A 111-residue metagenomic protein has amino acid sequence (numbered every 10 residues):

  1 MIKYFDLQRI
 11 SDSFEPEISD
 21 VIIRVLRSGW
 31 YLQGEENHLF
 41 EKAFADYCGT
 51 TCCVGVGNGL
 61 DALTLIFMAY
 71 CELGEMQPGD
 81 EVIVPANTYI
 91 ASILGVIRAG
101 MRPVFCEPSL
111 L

Functional and structural regions predicted by a protein language model:
M1-W30, E35: N-terminal "arm"/small-domain region of PLP-dependent enzymes with the aminotransferase-like
D6, I22, F44-A45, V82: Short hydrophobic motif
R9, Y89, L110: Short, glycine/acidic-enriched loop or turn micro-motifs at the edges of active sites
W30, E35-E81, G95-A99, F105: Phosphate-binding glycine-rich loop
A86, F105-S109: Short beta->alpha connector loops at strand-helix junctions that form conserved, small/polar/Pro-enriched
N87-I93: Conserved coil-to-alpha-helix start sites within the AMP-binding
